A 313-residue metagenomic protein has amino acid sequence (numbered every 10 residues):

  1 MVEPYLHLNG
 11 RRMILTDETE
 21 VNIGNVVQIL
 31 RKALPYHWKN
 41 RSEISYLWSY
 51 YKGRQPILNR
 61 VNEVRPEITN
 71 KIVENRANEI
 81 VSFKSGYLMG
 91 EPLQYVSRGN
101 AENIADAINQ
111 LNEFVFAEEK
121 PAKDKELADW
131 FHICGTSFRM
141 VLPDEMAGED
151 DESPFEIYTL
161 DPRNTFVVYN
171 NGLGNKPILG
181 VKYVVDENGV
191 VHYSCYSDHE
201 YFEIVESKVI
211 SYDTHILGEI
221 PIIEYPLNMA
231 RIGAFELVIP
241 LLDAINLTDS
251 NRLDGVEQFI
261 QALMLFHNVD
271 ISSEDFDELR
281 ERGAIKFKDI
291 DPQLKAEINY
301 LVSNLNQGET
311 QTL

Functional and structural regions predicted by a protein language model:
M1-E156: Extended, helix-rich architectural segments
N9, T16, G24, L142 (+7 more regions): A structural detector for beta-sheet-dominated domains
G10-R11, E18, N25, N78 (+5 more regions): Intrinsic-disorder/low-complexity loop/linker signature
I23-R31, R54-P66, E74, E79 (+3 more regions): Short charge-dense sequence patches
G24-K32, S49, N59-N62, P66 (+10 more regions): Polar/charged alpha-helical tracts
K125-I232: Extended, regular secondary-structure scaffolds
S211-L313: Extended, charged amphipathic alpha-helical segments
